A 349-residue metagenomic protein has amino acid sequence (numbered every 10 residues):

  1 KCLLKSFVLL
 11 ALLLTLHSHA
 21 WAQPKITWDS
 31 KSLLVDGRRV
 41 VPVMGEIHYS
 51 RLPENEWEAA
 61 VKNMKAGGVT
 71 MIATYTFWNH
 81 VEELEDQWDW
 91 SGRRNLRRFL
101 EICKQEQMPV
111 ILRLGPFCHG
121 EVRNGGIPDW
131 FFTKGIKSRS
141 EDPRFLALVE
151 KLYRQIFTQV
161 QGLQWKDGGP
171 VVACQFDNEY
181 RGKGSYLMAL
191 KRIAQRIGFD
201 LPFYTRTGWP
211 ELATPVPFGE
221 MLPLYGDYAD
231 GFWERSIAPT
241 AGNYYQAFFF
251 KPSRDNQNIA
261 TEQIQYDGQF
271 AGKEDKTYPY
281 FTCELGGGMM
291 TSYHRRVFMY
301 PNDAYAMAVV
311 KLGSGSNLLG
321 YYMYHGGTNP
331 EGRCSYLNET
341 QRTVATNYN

Functional and structural regions predicted by a protein language model:
S6-H17: Bacterial N-terminal signal peptides
W21-M71, E101, Q105: N-terminal carbohydrate-binding accessory modules
P42-P53, F77-L96, F132-K151, P170-G184 (+2 more regions): The substrate-binding groove and active-site-proximal loops of carbohydrate-active enzymes, especially glycoside
W57-N124, K191-R196, Y336: Aromatic-lined substrate-binding rim segments of carbohydrate-active enzymes
D86-R94, Q105, P116-P143, A147 (+6 more regions): Aromatic- and acidic-residue-enriched segments that line the glycan-binding/catalytic groove of carbohydrate-active
F145-A213: Active-site neighborhood of glycoside hydrolase catalytic domains
E179-F199, T207-F250, N256, G327-P330: Substrate-binding cleft/loops of secretory-pathway carbohydrate-active enzymes
K191-P202, F249-T343: Catalytic-core region of carbohydrate-active enzymes that cleave or remodel glycosidic bonds
